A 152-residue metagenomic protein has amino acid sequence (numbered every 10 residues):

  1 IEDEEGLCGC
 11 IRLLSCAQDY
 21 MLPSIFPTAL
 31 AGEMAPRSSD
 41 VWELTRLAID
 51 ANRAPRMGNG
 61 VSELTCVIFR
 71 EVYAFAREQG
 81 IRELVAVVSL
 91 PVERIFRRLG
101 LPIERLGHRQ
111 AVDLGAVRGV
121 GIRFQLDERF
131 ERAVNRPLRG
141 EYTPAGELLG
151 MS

Functional and structural regions predicted by a protein language model:
I1-E2: Cytosolic beta-strand hydrophobic patch enriched in CBS
E5-S15: Conserved beta-strand in the GNAT
C16-R109, D113-G121: Acyl-donor binding region in acyl/amide transferases
I25, L30, F130-V134, A145: Generic structural signal of hydrophobic/aromatic residues within well-ordered alpha-helices of folded domains
E43-R46, F130, G150: Low-complexity, compositionally biased segments
D113-R139: C-terminal "cap" of GNAT-fold acetyltransferases
E141-S152: Short, cationic low-complexity segments
